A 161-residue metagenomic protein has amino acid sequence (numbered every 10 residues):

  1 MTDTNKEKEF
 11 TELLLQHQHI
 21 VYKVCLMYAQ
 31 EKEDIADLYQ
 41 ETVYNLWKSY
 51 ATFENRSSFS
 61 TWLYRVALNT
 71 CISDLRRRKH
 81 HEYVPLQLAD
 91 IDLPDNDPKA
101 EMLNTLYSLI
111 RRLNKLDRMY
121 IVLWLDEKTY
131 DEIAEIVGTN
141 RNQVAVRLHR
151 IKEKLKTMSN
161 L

Functional and structural regions predicted by a protein language model:
M1-K23, M27, A36: A short, charge-rich alpha-helical start-of-domain segment used by transcription regulators
D3, E41-S58, R77-R78: Sigma70-family region 2
Y22, K32-S49: Conserved RNAP core-binding helix
T42, V66, Y120-I121, I133-A134 (+1 more regions): Hydrophobic positions on the alpha-helical face of helix-turn-helix-like DNA-binding modules
T52, R65-V84: Arg/Lys-rich amphipathic alpha helix in sigma70-family domain 2
S73, H80-L106, T129-Y130: Internal acidic/polar
R112-E132, I136: Short amphipathic alpha helix immediately N-terminal
I136-L161: DNA-recognition helix of helix-turn-helix
